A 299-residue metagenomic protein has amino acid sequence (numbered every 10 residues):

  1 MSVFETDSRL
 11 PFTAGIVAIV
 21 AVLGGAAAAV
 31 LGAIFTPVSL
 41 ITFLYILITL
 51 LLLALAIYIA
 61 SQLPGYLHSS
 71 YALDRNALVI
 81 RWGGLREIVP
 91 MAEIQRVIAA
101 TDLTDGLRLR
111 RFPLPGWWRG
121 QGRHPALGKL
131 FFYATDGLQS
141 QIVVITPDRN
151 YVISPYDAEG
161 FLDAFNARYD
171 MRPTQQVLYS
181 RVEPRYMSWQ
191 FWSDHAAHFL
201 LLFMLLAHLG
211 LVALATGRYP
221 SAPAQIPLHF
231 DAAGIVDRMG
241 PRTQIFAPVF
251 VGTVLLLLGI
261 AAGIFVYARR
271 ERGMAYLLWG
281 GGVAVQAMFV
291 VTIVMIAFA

Functional and structural regions predicted by a protein language model:
M1-E5, R81-N150, M239-G240: Non-transmembrane, membrane-adjacent beta-strand/coil modules in membrane-associated proteins and peripheral
M1-I41, F132-T135, Q139-R168, R172-D194: N-terminal membrane-targeting/pre-transmembrane regions
A28-V30, T253-R269: Transmembrane alpha-helical segments of integral membrane proteins
P37-L52, D237-R242: Hydrophobic alpha-helical transmembrane segments
A56-L103, F230, I235: Conserved beta-hairpin
G217-I245: Active-site and channel-lining beta-strand-loop segments that bind or position nucleotide-derived/phosphorylated
G263-V285: Cytoplasmic juxtamembrane regions at transmembrane-helix boundaries
F289-A299: Juxtamembrane boundary at the C-terminal end of a transmembrane helix
